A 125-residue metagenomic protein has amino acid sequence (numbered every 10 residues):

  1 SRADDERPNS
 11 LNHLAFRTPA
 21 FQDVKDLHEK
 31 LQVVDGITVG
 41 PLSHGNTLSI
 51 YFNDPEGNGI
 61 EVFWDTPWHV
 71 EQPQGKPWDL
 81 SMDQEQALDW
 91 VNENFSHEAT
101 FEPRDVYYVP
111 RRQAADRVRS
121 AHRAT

Functional and structural regions predicted by a protein language model:
S1-R7: A glycine-rich, hydrophobic loop/mini-helix early in the fold
R7-S10, L14-G59, W64-V70, S81-T125: Vicinal oxygen chelate
Q72-P77: Short functional hotspots where side chains directly engage DNA or cofactors
